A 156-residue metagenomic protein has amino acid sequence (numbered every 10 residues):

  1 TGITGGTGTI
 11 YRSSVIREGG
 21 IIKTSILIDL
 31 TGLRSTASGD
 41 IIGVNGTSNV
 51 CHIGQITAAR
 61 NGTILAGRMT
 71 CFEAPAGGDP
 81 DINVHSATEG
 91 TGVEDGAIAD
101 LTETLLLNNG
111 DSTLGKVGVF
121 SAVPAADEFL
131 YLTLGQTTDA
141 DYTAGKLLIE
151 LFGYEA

Functional and structural regions predicted by a protein language model:
G2-A156: Surface-exposed, low-hydrophobicity beta-strand/loop segments enriched in small/polar/acidic residues
